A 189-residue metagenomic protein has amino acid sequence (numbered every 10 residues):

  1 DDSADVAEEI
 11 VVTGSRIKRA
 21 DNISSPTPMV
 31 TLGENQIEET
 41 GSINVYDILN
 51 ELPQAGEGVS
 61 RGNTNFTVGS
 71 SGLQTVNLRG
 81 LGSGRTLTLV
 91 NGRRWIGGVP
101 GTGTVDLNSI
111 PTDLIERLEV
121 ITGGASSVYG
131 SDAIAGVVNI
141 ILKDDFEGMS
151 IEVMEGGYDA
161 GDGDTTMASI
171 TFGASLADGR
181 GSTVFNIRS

Functional and structural regions predicted by a protein language model:
D1-E38, Y46: Short, acidic, small-residue-rich periplasmic hinge/interaction motif at the N-terminus of Gram-negative outer-membrane
T27-D47, F66, T75-L81, V105-N108 (+2 more regions): Short, polar/charged loop or turn motifs at beta-strand boundaries
V45-I48, Q74-N77, D106-N108, D132-V153 (+1 more regions): N-terminal periplasmic accessory domains that precede and gate Gram-negative outer-membrane beta-barrel machines
N50-R94: Extracytoplasmic beta-strand/coil segments of soluble accessory domains associated with Gram-negative outer-membrane
G69, S131, G161-T165: Transmembrane beta-barrel outer-membrane domains
T86, D145-M149, G179-T183: Outer-envelope beta-barrel architecture signal
R93-T122: Short acidic/polar hinge/loop motifs at secondary-structure boundaries that mediate gating or recognition
E119, G124, F146-A174, F185: Short strand-turn segments of transmembrane beta-barrel domains in outer membranes, especially the first one or two
